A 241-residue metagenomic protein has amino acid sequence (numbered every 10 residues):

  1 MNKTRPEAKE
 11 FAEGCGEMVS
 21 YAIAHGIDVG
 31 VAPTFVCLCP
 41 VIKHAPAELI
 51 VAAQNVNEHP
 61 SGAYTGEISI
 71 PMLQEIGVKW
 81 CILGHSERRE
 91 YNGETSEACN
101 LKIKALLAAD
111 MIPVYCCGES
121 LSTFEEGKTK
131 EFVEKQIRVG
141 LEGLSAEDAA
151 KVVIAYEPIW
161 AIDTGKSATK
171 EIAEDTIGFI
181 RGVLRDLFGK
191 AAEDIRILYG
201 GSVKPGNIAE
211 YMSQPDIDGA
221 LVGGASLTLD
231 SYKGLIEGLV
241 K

Functional and structural regions predicted by a protein language model:
M1-I68, A150, A155: Conserved N-terminal beta1-alpha1 strand-loop-helix module at the mouth
M1-N2, A32-L38, Q54-E58, S86-E87 (+4 more regions): Active-site beta-loop-alpha junctions enriched in small/polar residues
M1-N2, I82-Y91, Y115, E119 (+3 more regions): Glycine-rich phosphate-binding active-site loops on the catalytic face of alpha/beta enzymes
D28-G30, E48-A52, K79-W80, I112-C116 (+3 more regions): Structural preference for beta-strand elements that scaffold enzyme active sites
T34, L73, G84-H85, E157 (+2 more regions): Conserved, mostly hydrophobic/aromatic
P46-K104: Glycine/small-residue-rich loop that forms an oxyanion/phosphate-binding "nest" at active or ligand-binding sites
N55-G66, P158-L187, A192-I195, V203: Glycine/Thr-rich beta-alpha phosphate-binding loop at enzyme active sites
E87-K166, I172, T176: Conserved anion-binding
